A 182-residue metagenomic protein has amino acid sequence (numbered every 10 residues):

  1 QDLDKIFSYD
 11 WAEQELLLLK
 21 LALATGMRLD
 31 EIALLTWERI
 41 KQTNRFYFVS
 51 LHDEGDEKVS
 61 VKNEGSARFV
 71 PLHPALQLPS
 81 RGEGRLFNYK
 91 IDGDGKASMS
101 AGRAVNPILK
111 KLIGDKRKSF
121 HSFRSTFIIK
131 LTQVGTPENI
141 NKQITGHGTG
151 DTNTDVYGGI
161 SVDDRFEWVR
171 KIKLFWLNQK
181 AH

Functional and structural regions predicted by a protein language model:
Q1-L29, A33: Basic, Lys/Arg- and aromatic-enriched nucleic-acid-binding interface segment
D2, I6, P79-S80, W168: A structural signal for short hydrophobic/aromatic patches embedded in well-ordered alpha helices
D2, L34-L78: Conserved tyrosine-mediated DNA breakage-rejoining catalytic core shared by Y-recombinases
Q14-E15, A97, A101, F120 (+2 more regions): Hydrophobic (often cysteine-bearing) scaffold residues that line and stabilize catalytic clefts of nucleotide/cofactor
E15, R45, S66, G114 (+1 more regions): Exposed loop/turn and edge beta-strand positions of beta-sandwich/beta-sheet ligand-binding modules
K20, A24, E31, S122-G148 (+1 more regions): C-terminal catalytic core of tyrosine-transesterase DNA break-rejoin enzymes
P71-K116, F127: Active-site/catalytic core of tyrosine-dependent DNA strand-transfer enzymes
T145-L177: Catalytic-site neighborhood detector that most strongly recognizes the C-terminal catalytic loop/helix of tyrosine
